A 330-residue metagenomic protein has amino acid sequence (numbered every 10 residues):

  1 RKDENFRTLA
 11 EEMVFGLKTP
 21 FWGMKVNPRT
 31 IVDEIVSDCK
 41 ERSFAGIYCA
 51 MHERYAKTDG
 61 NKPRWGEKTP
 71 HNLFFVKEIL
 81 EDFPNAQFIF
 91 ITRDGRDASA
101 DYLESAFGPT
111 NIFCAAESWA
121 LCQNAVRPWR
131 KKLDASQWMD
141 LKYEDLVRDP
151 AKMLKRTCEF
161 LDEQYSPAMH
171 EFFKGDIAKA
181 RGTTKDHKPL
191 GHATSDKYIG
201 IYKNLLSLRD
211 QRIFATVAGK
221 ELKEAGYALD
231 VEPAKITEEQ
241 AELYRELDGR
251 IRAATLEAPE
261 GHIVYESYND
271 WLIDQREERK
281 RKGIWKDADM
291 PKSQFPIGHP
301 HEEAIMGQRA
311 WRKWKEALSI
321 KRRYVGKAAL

Functional and structural regions predicted by a protein language model:
R1-D3, A135, S166, Q308: Polar helix-capping/helix-linker motif
R1-K68, N72: PAPS-dependent sulfation machinery
L9-M13, I31-I35, Y48-M51, T157 (+6 more regions): Generic structural signal of hydrophobic/aromatic residues within well-ordered alpha-helices of folded domains
E12, G16, E34-D38, A50-T58 (+6 more regions): Residues that form generic nucleotide/phosphate-binding pockets
K18, N61, A115, A125 (+4 more regions): Acidic, low-complexity intrinsically disordered regions
E41-D59, H71-E78, D82, A86-F173 (+4 more regions): PAPS-dependent sulfotransferase catalytic domain
R64, L141, G200-I201: Positions in alpha-helical segments
L103, R130, E163-L330: PAPS-dependent sulfotransferases, especially Golgi type II membrane carbohydrate sulfotransferases
